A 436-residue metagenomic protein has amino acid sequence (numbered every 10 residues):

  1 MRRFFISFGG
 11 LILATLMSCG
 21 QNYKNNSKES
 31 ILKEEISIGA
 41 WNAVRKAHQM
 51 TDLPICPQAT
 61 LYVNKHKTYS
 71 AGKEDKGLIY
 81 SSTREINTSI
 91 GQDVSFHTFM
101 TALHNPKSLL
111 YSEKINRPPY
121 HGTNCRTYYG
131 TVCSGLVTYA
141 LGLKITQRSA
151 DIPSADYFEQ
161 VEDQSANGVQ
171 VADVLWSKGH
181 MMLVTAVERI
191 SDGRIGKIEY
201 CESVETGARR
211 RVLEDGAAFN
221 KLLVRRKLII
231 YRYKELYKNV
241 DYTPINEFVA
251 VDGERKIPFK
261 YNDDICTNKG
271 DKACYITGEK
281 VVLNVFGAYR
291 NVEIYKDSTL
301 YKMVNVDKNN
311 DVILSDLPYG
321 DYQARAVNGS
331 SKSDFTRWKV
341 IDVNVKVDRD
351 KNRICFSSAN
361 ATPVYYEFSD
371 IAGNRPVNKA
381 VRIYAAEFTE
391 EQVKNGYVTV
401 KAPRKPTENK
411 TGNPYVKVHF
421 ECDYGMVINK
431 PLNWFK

Functional and structural regions predicted by a protein language model:
N26-S134: N-terminal capping segments
K107-V171: Catalytic cysteine-centered active-site loop
L143-E214: ...with weaker cross-activation on analogous glycine-rich loops/strands in unrelated enzymes
L213-I265: Low-complexity, Gly/Ser/Thr/Pro-rich intrinsically disordered linker/tail segments
C274-V282, V347-C355: Short coil/turn motif common to extracellular beta-sandwich-like domains
K302-K308, E391-Q392: Short beta-strand segments within Ig-like beta-sandwich modules, predominantly Fibronectin type-III
L314-D321, Q392-N413: Surface-exposed, short loops/turns at beta-strand junctions within beta-sandwich domains
S331-I341, G425-F435: Edge beta-strands of extracellular beta-sandwich domains
